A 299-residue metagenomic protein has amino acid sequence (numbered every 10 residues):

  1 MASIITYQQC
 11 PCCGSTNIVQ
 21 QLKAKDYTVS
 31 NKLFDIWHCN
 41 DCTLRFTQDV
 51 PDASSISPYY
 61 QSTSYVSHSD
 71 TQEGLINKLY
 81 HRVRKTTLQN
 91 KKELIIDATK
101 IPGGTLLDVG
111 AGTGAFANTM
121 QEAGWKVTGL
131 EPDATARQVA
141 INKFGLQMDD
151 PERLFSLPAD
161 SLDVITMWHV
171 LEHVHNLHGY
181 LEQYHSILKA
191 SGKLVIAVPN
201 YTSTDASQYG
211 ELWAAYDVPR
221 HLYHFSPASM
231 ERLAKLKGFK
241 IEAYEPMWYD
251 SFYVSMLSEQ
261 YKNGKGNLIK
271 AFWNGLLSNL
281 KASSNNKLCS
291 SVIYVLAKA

Functional and structural regions predicted by a protein language model:
M1-G74: N-terminal juxtadomain amphipathic helix that follows a signal peptide/anchor or precedes a small N-terminal auxiliary
A2-Q8, L22-T28, A243-A299: A C-terminal cap/extension of S-adenosyl-L-methionine-dependent methyltransferases that defines the acceptor-substrate
I4-Q8, T87-G210, L222-F239, S291-A299: Conserved SAM-binding loop
C12-S15, V19-H38, V195, T202-S255 (+1 more regions): Soluble, non-transmembrane catalytic domains of enzymes that act on hydrophobic metabolites at membranes
Q20, D49, L130, D149-P151 (+1 more regions): Residue-level detector of family-conserved "landmark" positions at structurally sensitive sites
D35-I36, Q138, N142-L146, L212 (+1 more regions): Short low-complexity, flexible loop/linker segments enriched in glycine and/or proline with clustered acidic
Y59-V66, A206-E211, M256-K262: Short, flexible, mixed-charge acidic loops at enzyme active sites
L75-K91: Conserved SAM-binding loop and adjacent beta-strand
